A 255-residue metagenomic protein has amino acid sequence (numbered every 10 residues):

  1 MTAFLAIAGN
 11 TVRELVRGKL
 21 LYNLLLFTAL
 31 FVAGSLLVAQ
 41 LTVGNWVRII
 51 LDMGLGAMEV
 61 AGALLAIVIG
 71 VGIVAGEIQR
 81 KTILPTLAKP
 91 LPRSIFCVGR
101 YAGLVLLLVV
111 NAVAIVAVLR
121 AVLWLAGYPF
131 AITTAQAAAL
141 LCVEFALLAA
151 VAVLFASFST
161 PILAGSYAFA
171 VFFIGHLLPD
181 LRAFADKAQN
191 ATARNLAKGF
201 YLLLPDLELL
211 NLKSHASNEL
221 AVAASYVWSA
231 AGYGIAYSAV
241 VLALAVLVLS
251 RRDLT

Functional and structural regions predicted by a protein language model:
M1-Y22: Aromatic- and glycine-rich beta-strand/loop motifs that create alpha-glucan
E14, A75, T86-A88, A152 (+1 more regions): Helix-capping/transition residues at the boundaries of transmembrane alpha-helices and the short helical linkers
Y22, I83, S94, I162-G165: Residues that define the loop-to-transmembrane-helix transition and helix capping in multi-pass membrane transporters
N23-F27, V98-G99, Y167-A170: Hydrophobic core positions of alpha-helical segments in small-molecule transporters and transporter systems
A29-I73, C97-L163, F184, A224-V227: Secretory targeting signals
L41-G44, L163, A168-L247: Terminal transmembrane helical anchor/hairpin motif
G72-V105, L249: Helix-loop-helix units of permease transmembrane domains in multi-pass membrane transporters, especially ABC
R251-T255: Short cytosolic juxtamembrane segments of multi-pass membrane proteins
